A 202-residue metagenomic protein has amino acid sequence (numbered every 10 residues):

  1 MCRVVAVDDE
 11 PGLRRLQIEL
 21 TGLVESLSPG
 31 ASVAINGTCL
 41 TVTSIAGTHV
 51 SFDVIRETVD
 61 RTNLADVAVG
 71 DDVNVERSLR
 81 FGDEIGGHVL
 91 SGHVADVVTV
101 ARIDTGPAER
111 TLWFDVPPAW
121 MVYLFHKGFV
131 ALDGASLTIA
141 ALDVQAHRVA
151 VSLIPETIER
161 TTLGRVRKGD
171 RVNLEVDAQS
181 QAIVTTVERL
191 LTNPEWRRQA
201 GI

Functional and structural regions predicted by a protein language model:
M1-I202: Conserved loop->alpha-helix
